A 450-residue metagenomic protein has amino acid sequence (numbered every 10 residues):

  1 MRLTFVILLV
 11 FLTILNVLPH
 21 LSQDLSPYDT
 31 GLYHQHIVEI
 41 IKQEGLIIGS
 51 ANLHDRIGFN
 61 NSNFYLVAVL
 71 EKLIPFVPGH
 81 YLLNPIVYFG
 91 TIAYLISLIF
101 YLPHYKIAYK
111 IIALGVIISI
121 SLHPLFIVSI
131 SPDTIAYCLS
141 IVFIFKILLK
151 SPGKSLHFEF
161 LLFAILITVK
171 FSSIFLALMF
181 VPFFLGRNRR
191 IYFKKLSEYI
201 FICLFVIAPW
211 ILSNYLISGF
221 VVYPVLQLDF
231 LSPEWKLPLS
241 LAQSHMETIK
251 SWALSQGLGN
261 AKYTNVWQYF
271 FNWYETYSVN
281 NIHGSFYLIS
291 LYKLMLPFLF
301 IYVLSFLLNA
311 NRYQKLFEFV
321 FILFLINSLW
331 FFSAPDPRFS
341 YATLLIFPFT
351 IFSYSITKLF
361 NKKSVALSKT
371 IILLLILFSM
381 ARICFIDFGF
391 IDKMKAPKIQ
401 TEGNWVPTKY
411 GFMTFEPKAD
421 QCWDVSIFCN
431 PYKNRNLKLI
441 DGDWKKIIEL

Functional and structural regions predicted by a protein language model:
M1-V17, I191-I202: Start-transfer (signal-anchor) and selected internal transmembrane alpha helices of multi-pass inner/ER membrane
L12-T13, Y88-L98, L102, K106-I147 (+3 more regions): Membrane-embedded helix bundles of polyisoprenyl
N16-I107, I127-S129: Active-site lumenal/periplasmic loops and adjacent helix-entry segments of GT-C-fold, multi-pass membrane
Q23, L66, L196-H283, F385: Membrane-lumen/periplasm interface segments of specific transmembrane helices in polyprenyl phosphate-linked
V87-P103, Q268-Y313: Hydrophobic, aromatic-rich transmembrane alpha-helices and their immediate juxtamembrane boundary segments
P124, L156-P182, I202-F205, G219 (+1 more regions): Membrane-interface alpha helices of multi-pass inner-membrane proteins
L176-L204, T350, I356-K358: Perimembrane helix-loop-helix junctions
L231-W267, F271, L367-L450: Intrinsically disordered, polar/acidic, low-complexity terminal segments
